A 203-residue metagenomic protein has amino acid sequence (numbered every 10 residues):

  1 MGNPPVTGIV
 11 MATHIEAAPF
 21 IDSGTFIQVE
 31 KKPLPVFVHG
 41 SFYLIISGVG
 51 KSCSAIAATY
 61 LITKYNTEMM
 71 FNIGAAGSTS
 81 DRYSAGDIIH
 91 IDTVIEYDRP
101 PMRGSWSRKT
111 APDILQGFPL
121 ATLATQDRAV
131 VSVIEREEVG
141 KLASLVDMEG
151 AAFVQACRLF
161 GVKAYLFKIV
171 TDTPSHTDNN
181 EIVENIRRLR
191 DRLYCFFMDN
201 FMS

Functional and structural regions predicted by a protein language model:
M1, D22, F26, T63-K64 (+1 more regions): Secondary-structure boundary motif
M1-G2, E137: A short acidic-Thr-Gly-centered motif at the start of a beta-strand
G2-G8, F42: Extreme N-terminal starter segment of soluble prokaryotic enzymes
G2-N3, K31-P33: Selective for proline/serine-rich intrinsically disordered segments in cytosolic/nuclear regulatory regions
N3-P5, T13, G50, D98: Alpha-helix initiation/capping motif
V6-V29: N-terminal beta1-alpha1 ligand-phosphate binding loop
K32-S203: Glycine-rich phosphate- or other oxyanion-binding loops that anchor nucleotides, phosphorylated ligands
